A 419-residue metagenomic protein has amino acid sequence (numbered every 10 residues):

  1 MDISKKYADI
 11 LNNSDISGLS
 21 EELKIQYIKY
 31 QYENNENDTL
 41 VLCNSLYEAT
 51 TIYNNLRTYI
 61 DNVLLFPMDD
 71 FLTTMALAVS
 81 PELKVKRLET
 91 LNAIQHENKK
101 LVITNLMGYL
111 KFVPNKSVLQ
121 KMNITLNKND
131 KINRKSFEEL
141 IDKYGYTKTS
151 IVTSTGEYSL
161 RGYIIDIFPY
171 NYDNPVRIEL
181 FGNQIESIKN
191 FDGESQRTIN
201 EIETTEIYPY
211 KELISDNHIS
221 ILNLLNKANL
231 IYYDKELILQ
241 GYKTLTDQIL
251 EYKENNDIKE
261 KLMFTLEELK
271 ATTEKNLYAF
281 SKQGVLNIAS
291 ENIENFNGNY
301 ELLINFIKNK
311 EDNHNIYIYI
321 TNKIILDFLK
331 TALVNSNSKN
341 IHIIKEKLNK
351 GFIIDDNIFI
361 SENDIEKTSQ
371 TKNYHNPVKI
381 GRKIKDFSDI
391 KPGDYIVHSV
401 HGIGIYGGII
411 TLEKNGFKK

Functional and structural regions predicted by a protein language model:
M1-K419: ASCE RecA-like P-loop NTPase motor cores that couple ATP hydrolysis to mechanical translocation on nucleic acids
